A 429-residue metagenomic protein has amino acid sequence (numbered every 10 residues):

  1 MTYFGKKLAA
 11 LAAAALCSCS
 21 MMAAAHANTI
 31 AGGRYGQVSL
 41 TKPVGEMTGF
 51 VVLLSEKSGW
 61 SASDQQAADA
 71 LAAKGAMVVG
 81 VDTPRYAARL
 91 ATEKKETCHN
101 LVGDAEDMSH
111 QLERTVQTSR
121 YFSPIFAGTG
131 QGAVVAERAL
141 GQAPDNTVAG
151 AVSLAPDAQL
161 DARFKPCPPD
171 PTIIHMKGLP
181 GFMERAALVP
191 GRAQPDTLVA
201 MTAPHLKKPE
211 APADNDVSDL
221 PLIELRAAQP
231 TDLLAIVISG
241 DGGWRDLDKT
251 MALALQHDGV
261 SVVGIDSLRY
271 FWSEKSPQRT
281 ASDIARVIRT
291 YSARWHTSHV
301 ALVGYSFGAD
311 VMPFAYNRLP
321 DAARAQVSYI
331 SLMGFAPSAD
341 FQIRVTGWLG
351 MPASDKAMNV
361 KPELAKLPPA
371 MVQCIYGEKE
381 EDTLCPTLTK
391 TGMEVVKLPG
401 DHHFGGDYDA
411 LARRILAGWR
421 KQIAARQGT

Functional and structural regions predicted by a protein language model:
A25-E46, G191-P230: N-terminal cap/lid segment of alpha/beta-hydrolase-fold proteins
K42, P156-A193, R226-A227, D340-G392: The feature captures the conserved acid-bearing segment of alpha/beta-hydrolase catalytic domains
P43-G75, G80-D82, A228-V260, G264-S267: Short, surface-exposed "cap/lid" segments of acyl-processing enzymes
D82-H99, D241-G243, D266-R279: Cap/lid segment of the alpha/beta-hydrolase catalytic domain
E93-T118, S123-P124, E274-W295, D310-F314: Alpha/beta-hydrolase active-site loop
T115-G178, T290, S298-M358: Primarily recognizes the serine-hydrolase "nucleophile elbow" in alpha/beta-hydrolase and SGNH/GDSL folds
G191-P204, R279, G406-G418: Post-His helix in hydrolase/transferase enzymes
S273-E274, D401-A410: Catalytic histidine-centered segment of alpha/beta-hydrolase-like enzymes
